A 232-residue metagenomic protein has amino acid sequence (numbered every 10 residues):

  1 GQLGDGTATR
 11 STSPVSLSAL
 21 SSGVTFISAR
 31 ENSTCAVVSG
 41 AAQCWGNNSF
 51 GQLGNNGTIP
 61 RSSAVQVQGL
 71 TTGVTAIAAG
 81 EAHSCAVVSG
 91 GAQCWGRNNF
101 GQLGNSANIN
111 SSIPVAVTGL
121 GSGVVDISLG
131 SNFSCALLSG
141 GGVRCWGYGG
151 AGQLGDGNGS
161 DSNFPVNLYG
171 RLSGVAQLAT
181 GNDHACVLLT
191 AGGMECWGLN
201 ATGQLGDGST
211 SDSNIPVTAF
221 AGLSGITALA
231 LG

Functional and structural regions predicted by a protein language model:
G1-Q2, S224, A228-G232: Low-complexity/repetitive intrinsically disordered segments
G1-S13, Q43-S63, Q93-I113, R144-F164 (+1 more regions): Short glycine/serine- and acidic-residue-enriched loop/turn motifs that recur at repeat junctions
T9, S21-V24, I59, T71-V74 (+7 more regions): Short coil/turn segments at the loop-to-beta-strand junctions that recur within blades of beta-propeller repeat folds
V15-S18, V65-Q68, V115-V117, V166-L168 (+1 more regions): A short beta-strand motif characteristic of beta-propeller blades
L20, R30, L70, G80 (+6 more regions): Conserved GH/AH loop at the N-terminal boundary of individual WD40 repeats
E31-N32, S39, F50, A82 (+8 more regions): Surface-exposed loop/turn positions within WD40 beta-propeller blades
S33-A36, C44, H83-A86, C94 (+4 more regions): Conserved core positions of repeat-based scaffolds
